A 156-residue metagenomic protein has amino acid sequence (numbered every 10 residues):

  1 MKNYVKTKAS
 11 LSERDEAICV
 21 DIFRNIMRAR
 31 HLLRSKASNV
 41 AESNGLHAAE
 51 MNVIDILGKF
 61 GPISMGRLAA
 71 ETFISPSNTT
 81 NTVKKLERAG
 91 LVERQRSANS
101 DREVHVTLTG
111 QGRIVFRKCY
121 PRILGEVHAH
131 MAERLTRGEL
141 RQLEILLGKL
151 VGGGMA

Functional and structural regions predicted by a protein language model:
M1-N44, L108: N-terminal leader segment of winged-helix/HTH proteins
M1-R14, R137-A156: C-terminal regulatory/oligomerization modules of transcriptional regulators
Y4, K8, R34, K84-Q142: Charged, amphipathic alpha-helical coiled-coil/dimerization segments
R24, N52-I56, T80-T82: Base-recognition residues in the alpha-helical recognition helix of bacterial helix-turn-helix
H31-S75: N-terminal helix-turn-helix DNA-binding core of bacterial DNA-binding proteins
M65-G66, S77, K84, V104: Residues within helix-turn-helix
